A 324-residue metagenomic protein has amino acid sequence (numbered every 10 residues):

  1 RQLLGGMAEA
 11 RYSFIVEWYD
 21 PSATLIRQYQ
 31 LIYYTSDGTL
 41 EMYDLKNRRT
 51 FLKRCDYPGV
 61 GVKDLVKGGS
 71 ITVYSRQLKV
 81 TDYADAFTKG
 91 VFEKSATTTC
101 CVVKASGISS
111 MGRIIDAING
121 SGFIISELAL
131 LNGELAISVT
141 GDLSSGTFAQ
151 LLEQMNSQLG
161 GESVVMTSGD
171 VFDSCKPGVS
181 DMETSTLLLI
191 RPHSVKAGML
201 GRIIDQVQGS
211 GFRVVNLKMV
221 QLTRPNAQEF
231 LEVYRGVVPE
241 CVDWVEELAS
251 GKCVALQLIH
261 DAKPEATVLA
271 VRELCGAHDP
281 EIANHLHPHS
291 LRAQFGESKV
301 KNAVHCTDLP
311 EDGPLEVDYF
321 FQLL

Functional and structural regions predicted by a protein language model:
G5-K94, I118-S121: Extended amphipathic alpha-helical elements
F92-L324: Non-catalytic terminal and connector segments of soluble metabolic enzymes
